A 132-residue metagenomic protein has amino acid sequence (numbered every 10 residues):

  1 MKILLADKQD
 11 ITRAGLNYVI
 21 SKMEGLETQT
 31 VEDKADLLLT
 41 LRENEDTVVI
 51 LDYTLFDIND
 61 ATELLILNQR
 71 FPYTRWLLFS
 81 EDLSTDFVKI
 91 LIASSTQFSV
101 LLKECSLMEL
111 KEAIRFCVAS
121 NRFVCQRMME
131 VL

Functional and structural regions predicted by a protein language model:
M1-I11, L16: Conserved acidic segment of CheY-like receiver
K8, F79-L83, K103-C105: Conserved active-site segment of CheY-like receiver
G25-D33: Short hydrophobic/Thr-rich beta-strand motif most characteristic of the beta2 strand and flanking loop of CheY-like
E32-V48: Acidic, metal-coordinating helix/loop segments flanking the phosphotransfer/catalytic sites of two-component signaling
R42-N44, L67-Y73: Conserved phosphotransfer cores of two-component systems
V48-L67, S80-F87: Conserved phosphotransfer microenvironments
V49, W76, S99-L101: Two-component signal transduction core modules
V88-I92, Q97-L132: Short, flexible helix-to-coil linker/hinge segments that flank and couple to helix-turn-helix
